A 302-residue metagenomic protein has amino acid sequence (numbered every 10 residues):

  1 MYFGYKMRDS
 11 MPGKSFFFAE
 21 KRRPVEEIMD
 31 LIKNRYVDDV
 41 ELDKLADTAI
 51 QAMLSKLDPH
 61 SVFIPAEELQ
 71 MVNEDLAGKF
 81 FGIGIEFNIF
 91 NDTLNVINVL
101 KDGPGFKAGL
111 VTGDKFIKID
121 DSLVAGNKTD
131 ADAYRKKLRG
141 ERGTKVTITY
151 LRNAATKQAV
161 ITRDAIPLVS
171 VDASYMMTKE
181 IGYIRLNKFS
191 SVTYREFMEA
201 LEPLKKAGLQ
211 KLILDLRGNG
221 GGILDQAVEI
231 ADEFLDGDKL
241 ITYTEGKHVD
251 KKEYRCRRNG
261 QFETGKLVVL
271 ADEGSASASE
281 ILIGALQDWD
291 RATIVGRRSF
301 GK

Functional and structural regions predicted by a protein language model:
M1-K6: Hydrophobic membrane-insertion alpha-helices, especially the h-region of bacterial N-terminal signal peptides
D9-K21, M29, K33-V37, E41-L42 (+5 more regions): Cleft-lining beta-strand/loop regions that shape enzyme active-site pockets
A19-V25, A77-F80: Membrane-proximal juxtamembrane linkers immediately C-terminal to transmembrane helices
V40-L57: An acidic helix/loop motif centered on a single conserved Asp/Glu that marks catalytic or ligand-interacting sites
T48, P59-N95: PDZ/PDZ-like peptide-tail recognition elements
S55-V62, L240-Y243: Secretory-pathway/luminal and periplasmic proteins that interact with or process carbohydrate-rich
G113-K115: Structural motif
